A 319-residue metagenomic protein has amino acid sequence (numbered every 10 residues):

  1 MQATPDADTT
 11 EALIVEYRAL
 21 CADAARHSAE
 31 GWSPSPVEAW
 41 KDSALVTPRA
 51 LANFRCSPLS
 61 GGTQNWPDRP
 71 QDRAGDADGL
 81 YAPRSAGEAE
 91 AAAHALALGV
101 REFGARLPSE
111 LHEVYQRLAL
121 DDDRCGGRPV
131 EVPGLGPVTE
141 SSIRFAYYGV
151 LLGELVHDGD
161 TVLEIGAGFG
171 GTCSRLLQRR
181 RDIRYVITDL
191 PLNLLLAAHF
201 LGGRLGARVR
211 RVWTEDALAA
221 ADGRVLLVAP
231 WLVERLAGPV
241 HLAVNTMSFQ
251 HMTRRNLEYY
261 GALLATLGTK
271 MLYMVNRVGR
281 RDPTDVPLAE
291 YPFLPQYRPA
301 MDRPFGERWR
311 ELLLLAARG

Functional and structural regions predicted by a protein language model:
P34-H157: Conserved Class I S-adenosyl-L-methionine-dependent methyltransferase catalytic core
G159-G168: Conserved class I S-adenosyl-L-methionine
F169-R180: Conserved SAM-binding loop of SAM-dependent methyltransferases across substrates and taxa, primarily the Class I
I183-T188: Short beta-strand element of Class I
F200-L236: S-adenosyl-L-methionine
H241-R255: A short SAM/SAH-binding and catalytic strip from SAM-dependent methyltransferases
M252-L264: A short, conserved alpha-helix within the catalytic core of class I
G268-G279: Conserved beta-strand signature within the Rossmann-like core of class I S-adenosyl-L-methionine
